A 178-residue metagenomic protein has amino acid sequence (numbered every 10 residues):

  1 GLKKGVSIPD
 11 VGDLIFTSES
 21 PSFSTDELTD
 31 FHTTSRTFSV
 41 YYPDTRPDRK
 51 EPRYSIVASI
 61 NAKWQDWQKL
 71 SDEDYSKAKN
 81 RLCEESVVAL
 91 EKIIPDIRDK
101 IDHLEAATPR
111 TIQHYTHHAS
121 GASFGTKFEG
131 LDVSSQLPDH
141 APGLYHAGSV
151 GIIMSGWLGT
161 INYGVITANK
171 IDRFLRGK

Functional and structural regions predicted by a protein language model:
G1-K50: Mid-domain catalytic core of redox enzymes that form a hydrophobic substrate pocket/lid adjacent to a catalytic redox
G5-V6, T33, E51, D74-R110: Flavin-binding catalytic cores
R46-R53, S134-H140: Short glycine/proline-enriched loop/turn "hinge" motifs that connect secondary-structure elements and lie
S55-A58: Extended, polar/charged low-complexity intrinsically disordered and coiled-coil segments in eukaryotic
N61-Q65: Short connector loops/turns at beta-strand edges and beta->alpha or beta->beta junctions
D66-D74, H146-G151: Glycine- and acidic
K92-M154: A glycine-rich dinucleotide-binding beta-alpha-beta segment and adjacent secondary-structure elements that constitute
S149-L175: A conserved FAD-binding loop/helix module that cradles the flavin
